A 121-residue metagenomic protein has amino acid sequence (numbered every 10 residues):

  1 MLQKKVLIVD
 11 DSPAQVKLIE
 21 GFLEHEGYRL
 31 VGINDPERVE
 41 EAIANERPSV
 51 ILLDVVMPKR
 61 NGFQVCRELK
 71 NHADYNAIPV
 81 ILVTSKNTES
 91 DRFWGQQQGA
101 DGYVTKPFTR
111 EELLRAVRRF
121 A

Functional and structural regions predicted by a protein language model:
V16, P58-K59, T88: The feature encodes the CheY-like receiver
K17-H25: Charged docking surfaces used in two-component/phosphorelay signaling
G27-D35, A42: Short hydrophobic/Thr-rich beta-strand motif most characteristic of the beta2 strand and flanking loop of CheY-like
E46-L52: Active-site beta3 strand of CheY-like receiver
F108-V117: C-terminal output helix
